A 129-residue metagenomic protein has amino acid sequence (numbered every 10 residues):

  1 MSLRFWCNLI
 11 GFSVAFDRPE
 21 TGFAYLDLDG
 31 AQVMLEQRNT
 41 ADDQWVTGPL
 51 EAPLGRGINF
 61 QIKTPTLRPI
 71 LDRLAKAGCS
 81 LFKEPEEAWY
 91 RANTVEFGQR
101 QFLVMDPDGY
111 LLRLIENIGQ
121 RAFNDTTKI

Functional and structural regions predicted by a protein language model:
S2-C7, L74, G109: Conserved active-site tyrosine of GNAT-family acetyltransferases
I10: Major-groove DNA-recognition helix of helix-turn-helix-type DNA-binding domains
S13-P65, L71-M105, I115-I129: Vicinal oxygen chelate
